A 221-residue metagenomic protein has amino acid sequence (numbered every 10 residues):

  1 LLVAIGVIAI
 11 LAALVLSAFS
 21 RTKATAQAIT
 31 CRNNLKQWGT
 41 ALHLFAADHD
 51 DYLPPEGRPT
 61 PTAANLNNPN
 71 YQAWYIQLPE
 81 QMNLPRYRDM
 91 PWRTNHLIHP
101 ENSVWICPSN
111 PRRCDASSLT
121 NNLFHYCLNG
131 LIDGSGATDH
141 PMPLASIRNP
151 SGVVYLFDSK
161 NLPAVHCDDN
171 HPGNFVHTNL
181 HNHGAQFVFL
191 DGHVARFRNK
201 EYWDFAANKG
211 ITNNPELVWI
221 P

Functional and structural regions predicted by a protein language model:
L1-K23: N-terminal single-pass transmembrane signal-anchor helix
I29-P221: Short, well-structured segments within or immediately adjacent to enzyme catalytic domains that line ligand-binding
